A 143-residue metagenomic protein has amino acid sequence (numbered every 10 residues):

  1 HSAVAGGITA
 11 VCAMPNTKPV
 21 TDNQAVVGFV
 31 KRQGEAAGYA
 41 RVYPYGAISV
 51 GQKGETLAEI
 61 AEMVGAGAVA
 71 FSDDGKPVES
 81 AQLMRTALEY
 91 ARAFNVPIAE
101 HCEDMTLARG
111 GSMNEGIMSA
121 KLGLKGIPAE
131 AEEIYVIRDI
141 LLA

Functional and structural regions predicted by a protein language model:
H1-A37: Metal-associated gating/positioning segment near the N- to mid-region
A3, G7, V42, F71 (+1 more regions): Divalent metal-coordination and catalytic microenvironments
I8-A13, Y39-Y43, E115-L124: Gly-rich Lys/Arg/Thr-decorated short loops/hinges at beta-loop-alpha junctions or inter-strand turns that position
M14, Y45-A47, D74: Structural motif
P19, V50, T106: Surface-exposed, flexible loop/turn segments at secondary-structure boundaries
Q24-Y45, E89-E100: Alpha-helix-loop-beta-strand connector modules within alpha/beta enzyme cores
A47-K53: Active-site beta->alpha loop and helix N-cap motifs at the rims of alpha/beta catalytic domains
E55-A143: Histidine/acidic residue-rich metal-binding segments in metalloenzymes
